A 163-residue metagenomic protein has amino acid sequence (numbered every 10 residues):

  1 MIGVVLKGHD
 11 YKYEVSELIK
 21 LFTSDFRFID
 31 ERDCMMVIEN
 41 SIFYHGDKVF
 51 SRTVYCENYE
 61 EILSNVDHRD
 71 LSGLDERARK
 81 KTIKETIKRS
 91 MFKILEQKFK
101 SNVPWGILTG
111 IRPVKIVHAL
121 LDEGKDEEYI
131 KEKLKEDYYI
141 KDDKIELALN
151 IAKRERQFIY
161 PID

Functional and structural regions predicted by a protein language model:
M1-Q97, S101-P104: A short, structured N-terminal alpha-helical element that caps or precedes a catalytic domain
L95-N102, D122-E123, E127-D163: N-terminal [4Fe-4S]-dependent radical SAM core
